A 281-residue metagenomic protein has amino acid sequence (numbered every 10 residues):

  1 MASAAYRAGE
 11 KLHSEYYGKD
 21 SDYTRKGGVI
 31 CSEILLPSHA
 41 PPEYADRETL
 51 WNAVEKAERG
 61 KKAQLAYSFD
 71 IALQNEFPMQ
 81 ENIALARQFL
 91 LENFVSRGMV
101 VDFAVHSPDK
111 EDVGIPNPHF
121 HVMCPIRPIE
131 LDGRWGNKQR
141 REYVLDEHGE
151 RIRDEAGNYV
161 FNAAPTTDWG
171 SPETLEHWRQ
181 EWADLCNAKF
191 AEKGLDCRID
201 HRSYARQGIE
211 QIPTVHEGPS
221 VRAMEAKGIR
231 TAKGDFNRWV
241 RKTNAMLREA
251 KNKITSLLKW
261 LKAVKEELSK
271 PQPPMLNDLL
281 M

Functional and structural regions predicted by a protein language model:
M1-M281: N-terminal nicking endonuclease/strand-transfer module with a His-rich metal-binding environment and a catalytic Tyr
